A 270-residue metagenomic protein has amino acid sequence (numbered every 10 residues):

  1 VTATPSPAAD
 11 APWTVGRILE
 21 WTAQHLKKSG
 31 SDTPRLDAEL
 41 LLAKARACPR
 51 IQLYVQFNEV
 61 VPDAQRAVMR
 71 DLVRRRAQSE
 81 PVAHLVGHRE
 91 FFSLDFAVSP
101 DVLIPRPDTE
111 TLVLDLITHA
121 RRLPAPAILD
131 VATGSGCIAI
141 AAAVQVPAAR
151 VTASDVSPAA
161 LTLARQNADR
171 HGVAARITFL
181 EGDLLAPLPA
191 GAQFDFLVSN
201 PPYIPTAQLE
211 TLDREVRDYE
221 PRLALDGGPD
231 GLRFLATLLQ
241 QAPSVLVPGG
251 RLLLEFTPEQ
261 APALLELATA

Functional and structural regions predicted by a protein language model:
V1-P34: Non-catalytic nucleic-acid substrate-recognition regions in nucleic-acid-modifying enzymes
T2, R35, L40-T118: Conserved AdoMet
L26, A120, A168, A242 (+1 more regions): Conserved hydrophobic residues forming the short capping helix/wall of the S-adenosyl-L-methionine
P107-T211, E259: Conserved SAM/SAH cofactor-binding pocket of Class I
L116, A142, V216, L238-A242: Class I S-adenosylmethionine-dependent transferase superfamily signal
V173, E220, L246-P248: Helix-to-beta-strand junctions that scaffold the AdoMet/dcAdoMet cofactor pocket in Class I SAM-dependent enzymes
Y203-F234: Mobile active-site "lid"/loop adjacent to the S-adenosyl-L-methionine
P229-A270: Conserved Class I SAM-dependent methyltransferase catalytic core
